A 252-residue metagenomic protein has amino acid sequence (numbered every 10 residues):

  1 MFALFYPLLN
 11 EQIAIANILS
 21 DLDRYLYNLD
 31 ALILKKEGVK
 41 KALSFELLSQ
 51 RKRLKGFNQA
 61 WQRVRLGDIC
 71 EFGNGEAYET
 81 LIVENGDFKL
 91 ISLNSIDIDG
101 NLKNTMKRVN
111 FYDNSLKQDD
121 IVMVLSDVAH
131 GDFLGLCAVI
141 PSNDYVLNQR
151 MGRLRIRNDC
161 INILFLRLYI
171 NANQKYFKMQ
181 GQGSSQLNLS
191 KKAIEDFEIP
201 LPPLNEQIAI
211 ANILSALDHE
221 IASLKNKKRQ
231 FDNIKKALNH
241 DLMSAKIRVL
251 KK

Functional and structural regions predicted by a protein language model:
M1-N10, Y145-G152, Q182-N205: A short glycine-rich beta-alpha junction/loop motif
L9, L54-E76, I98, D196 (+1 more regions): Non-catalytic DNA-recognition/assembly elements of restriction-modification systems
A14, D21-V64, S223-K252: Short amphipathic coiled-coil heptad-repeat segments
L19, I121-M123, L214: Generic structural signal for buried aliphatic residues
G67-E79, S92-I121: Sequence-specific dsDNA recognition surfaces
S92-N94, N110-N171: A short beta-sheet element
